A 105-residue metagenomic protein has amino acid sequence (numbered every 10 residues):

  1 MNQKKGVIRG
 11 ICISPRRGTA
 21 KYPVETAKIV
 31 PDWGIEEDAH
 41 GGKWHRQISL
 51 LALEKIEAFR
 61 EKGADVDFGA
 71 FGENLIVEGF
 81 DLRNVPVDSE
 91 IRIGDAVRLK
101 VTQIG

Functional and structural regions predicted by a protein language model:
M1-G105: Electropositive, beta-rich accessory/interaction domains or terminal extensions that provide binding surfaces
